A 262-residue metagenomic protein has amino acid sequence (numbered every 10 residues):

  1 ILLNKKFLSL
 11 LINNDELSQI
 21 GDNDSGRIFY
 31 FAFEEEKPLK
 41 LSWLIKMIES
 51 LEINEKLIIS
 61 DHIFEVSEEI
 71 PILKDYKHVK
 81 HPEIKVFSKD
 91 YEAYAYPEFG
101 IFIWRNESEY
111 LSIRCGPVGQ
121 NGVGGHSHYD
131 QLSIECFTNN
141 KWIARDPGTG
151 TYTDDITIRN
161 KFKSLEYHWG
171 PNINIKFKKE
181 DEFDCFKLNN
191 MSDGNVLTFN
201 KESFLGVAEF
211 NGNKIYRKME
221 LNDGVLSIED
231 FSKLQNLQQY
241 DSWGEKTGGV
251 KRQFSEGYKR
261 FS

Functional and structural regions predicted by a protein language model:
I1-W142, F199: Carbohydrate-active enzyme catalytic cores, enriched for enzymes that act on polyanionic acidic polysaccharides
I20-D24, I28-K40, I45-E69, K77 (+1 more regions): CBM-like, beta-strand-rich accessory domains located in the C-terminal region of large, secreted polysaccharide-active
I103, S112, A144, L205 (+1 more regions): General beta-strand recognition
R105-E107, R114-G116, F137-N139, G148 (+3 more regions): Structured loops at beta-to-helix junctions and adjacent beta-edge loops in soluble globular domains
G116-Q131, G148-D154, A208-N213: Glycine-rich phosphate/pyrophosphate-binding beta-alpha loops
Y129, T138, P147, F162-S164: Catalytic loop of the DD-peptidase/beta-lactamase superfamily, centered on the K-T-G motif and neighboring
